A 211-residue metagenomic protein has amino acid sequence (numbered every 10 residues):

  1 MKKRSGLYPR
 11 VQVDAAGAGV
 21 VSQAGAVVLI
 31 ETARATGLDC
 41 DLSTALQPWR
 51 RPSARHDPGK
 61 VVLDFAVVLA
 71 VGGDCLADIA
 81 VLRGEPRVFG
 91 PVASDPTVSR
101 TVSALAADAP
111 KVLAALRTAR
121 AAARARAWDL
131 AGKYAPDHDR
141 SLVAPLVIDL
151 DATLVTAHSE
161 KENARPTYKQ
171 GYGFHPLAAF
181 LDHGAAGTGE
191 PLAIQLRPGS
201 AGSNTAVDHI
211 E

Functional and structural regions predicted by a protein language model:
M1-G202, I210-E211: Dynamic "connector" segments at or just before major functional cores
